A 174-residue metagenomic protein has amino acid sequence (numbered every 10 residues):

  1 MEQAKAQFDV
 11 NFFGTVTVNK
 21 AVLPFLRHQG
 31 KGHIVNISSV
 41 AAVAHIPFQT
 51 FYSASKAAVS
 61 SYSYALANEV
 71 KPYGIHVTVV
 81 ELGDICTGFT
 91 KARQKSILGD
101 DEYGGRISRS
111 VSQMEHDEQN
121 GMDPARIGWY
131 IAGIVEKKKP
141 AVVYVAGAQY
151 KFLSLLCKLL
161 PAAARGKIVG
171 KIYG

Functional and structural regions predicted by a protein language model:
Q3-K5: Substrate-binding pocket helix/loop in short-chain dehydrogenase/reductase
N19, S55: Active-site helix of classical SDR
A21-G30: A short helix-coil junction within the Rossmann-fold of NAD(P)-dependent oxidoreductases
P24, N68-P72: Alpha-helical segment proximal to the catalytic Tyr-Lys
S39: Residue(s) in the substrate-gating loop at a strand-loop-helix junction that position the organic substrate next
A44-T50: Active-site loop immediately N-terminal to the catalytic Tyr-X3-Lys motif of short-chain dehydrogenase/reductase
P72-A141: SDR active-site lid
